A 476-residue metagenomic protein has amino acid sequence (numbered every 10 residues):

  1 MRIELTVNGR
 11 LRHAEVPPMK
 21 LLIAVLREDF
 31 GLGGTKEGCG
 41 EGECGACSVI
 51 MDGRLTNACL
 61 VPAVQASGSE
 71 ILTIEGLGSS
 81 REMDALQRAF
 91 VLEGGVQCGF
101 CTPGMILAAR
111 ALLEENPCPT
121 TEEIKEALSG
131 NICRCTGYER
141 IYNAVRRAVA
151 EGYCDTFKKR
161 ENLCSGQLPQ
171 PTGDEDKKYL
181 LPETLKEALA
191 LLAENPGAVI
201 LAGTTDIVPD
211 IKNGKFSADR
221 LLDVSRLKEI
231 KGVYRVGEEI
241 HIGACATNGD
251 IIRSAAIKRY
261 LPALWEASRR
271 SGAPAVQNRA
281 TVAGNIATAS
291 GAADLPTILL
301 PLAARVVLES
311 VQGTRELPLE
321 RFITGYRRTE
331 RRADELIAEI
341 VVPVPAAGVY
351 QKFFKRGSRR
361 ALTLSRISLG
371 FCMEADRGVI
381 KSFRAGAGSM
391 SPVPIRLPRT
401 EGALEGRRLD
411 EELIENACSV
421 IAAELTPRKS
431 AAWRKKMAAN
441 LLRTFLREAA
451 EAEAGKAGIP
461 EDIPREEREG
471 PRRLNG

Functional and structural regions predicted by a protein language model:
M1-N8: Eukaryote-biased recognition of intrinsically disordered, low-complexity regulatory segments
N8-L11, G68, G284: Structural motif
P18-V49: A basic, amphipathic helix-loop patch mediating RNA/tRNA/ribosome contacts
C39, C44-C47, C59, C98-C101 (+2 more regions): Short cysteine clusters
I50, R54-L55, T73, R81 (+4 more regions): C-terminal structural segment of proteins
